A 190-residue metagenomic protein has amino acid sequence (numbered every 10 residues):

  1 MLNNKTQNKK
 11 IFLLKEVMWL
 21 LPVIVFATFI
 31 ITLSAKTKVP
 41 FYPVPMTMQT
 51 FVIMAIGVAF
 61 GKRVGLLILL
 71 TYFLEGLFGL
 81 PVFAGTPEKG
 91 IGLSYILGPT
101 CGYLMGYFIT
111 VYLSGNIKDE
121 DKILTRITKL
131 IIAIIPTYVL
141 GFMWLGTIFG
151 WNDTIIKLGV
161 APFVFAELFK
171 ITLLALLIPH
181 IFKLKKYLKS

Functional and structural regions predicted by a protein language model:
M1-L66: Hydrophobic transmembrane alpha-helices
E16-I24, Q49-I53, V64-G65, Y95 (+5 more regions): Residue-level signature of transmembrane alpha-helical entry/exit and packing/kink sites in multi-pass membrane
V23-I31, I53, G57, I68-G76 (+10 more regions): Alpha-helical transmembrane segments in multi-pass membrane proteins
L33, T37, A59, T86 (+2 more regions): Helix-loop junctions at the membrane-solvent interface of multi-pass transporters, primarily the C-terminal
A35-P45, F73-T110: Interfacial aromatic-anchored transmembrane helix boundaries in multi-pass membrane proteins
G57-A59, R63, G79-G85, F142 (+1 more regions): Juxtamembrane membrane-interface segments at transmembrane alpha-helix termini
A59-R63, L113-D119, I181-K186: Structural signal for the C-terminal ends of transmembrane alpha-helices and the immediately following loop
E120-S190: Membrane-embedded alpha-helical hairpins and interfacial helices in multi-pass inner-membrane proteins
